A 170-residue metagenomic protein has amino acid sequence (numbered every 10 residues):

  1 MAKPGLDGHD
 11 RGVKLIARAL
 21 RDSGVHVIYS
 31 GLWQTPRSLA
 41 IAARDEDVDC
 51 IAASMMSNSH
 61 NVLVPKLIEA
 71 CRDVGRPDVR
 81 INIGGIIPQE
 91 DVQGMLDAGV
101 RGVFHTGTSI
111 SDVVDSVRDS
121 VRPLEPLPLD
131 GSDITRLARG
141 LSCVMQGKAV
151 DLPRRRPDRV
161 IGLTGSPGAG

Functional and structural regions predicted by a protein language model:
L6, V13-D115: Cofactor-cradling patches in redox/metallo enzymes
D7-R18, R37, T135, A149-R159: N-terminal glycine-rich anion-binding loops that anchor highly charged ligand groups
A42, G140-V144, S166: Hydrophobic side-chain positions on well-ordered alpha-helices, corresponding to helix-helix packing/interface faces
C71, G107, V117-E125, P167: Conserved NTP-handling cores and scaffolds of large molecular machines
V114-V160: Extreme N-terminal, non-catalytic leader segments that precede Walker-type/kinase nucleotide-binding cores
I161-G170: Glycine-rich phosphate-binding P-loop
